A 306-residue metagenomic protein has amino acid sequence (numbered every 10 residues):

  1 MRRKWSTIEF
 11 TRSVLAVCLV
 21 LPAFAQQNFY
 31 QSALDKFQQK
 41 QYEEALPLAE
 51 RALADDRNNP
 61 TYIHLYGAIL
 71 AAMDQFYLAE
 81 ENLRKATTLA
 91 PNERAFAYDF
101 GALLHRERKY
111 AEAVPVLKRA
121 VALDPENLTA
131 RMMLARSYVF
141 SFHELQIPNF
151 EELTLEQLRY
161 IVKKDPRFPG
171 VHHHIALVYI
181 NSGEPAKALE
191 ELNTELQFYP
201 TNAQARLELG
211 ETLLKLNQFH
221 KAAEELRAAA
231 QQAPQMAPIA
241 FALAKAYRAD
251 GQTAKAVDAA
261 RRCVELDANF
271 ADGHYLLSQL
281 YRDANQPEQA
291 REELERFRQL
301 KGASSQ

Functional and structural regions predicted by a protein language model:
R12-P22: Bacterial N-terminal signal peptides
F24-D55, P60-L65, A72, Q306: N-terminal leader/linker segments that initiate helical-solenoid repeat arrays
Q26-Q27, P60-T61, R94-A95, L128-T129 (+6 more regions): Helix-start (N-cap) detector for alpha-helical repeat units in TPR-like alpha-solenoids, especially tetratricopeptide
Q39-P47, A72-K85, E107-R119, F142-Y160 (+4 more regions): Structural signature of tandem alpha-helical TPR/SEL1-like repeats, specifically the intra-repeat loop/turn
D55, L89, L123, K164 (+4 more regions): Structural marker of alpha-solenoid helical repeat scaffolds
A135, V139, T154, E265 (+1 more regions): TPR/TPR-like (Sel1-like) alpha-helical repeat modules
